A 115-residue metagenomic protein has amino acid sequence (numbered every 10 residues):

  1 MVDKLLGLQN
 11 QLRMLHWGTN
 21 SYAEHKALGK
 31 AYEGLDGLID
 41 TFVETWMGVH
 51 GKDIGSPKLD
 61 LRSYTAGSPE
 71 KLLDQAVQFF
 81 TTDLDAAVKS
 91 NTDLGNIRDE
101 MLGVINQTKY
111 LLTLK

Functional and structural regions predicted by a protein language model:
D3-L6, N10-R13, G29, E33-D40 (+4 more regions): Generic structural signal for well-ordered, non-transmembrane alpha-helical segments in soluble/cytosolic regions
G7-K30, A86-T92: Helix-loop segments that flank and shape redox-cofactor active sites
Q11, L15-G18, T41, T45-G48 (+2 more regions): Amphipathic, soluble alpha-helical interaction motifs
L15-G18, A27, A31-L35, P57-D60 (+1 more regions): Aromatic-enriched hydrophobic runs in primary sequence
H25-G55: Conserved alpha-helical segments that form or flank metal/cofactor-binding pockets of metalloenzymes
K58-T113: Acidic/histidine-rich alpha-helical segments that form the ligand environment of transition-metal centers
